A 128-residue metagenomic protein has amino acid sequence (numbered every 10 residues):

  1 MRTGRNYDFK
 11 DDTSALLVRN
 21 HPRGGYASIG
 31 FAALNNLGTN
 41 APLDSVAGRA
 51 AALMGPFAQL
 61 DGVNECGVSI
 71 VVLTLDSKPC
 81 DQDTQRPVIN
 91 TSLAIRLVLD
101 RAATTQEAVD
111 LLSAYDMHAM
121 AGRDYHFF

Functional and structural regions predicted by a protein language model:
M1-R86, G122-R123: A contiguous strand-loop segment
I70-V72, D76, T84-D116: Alpha/propeptide regions of enzymes that mature by internal proteolysis
D110-F128: Internal, well-folded beta-alpha domain core
